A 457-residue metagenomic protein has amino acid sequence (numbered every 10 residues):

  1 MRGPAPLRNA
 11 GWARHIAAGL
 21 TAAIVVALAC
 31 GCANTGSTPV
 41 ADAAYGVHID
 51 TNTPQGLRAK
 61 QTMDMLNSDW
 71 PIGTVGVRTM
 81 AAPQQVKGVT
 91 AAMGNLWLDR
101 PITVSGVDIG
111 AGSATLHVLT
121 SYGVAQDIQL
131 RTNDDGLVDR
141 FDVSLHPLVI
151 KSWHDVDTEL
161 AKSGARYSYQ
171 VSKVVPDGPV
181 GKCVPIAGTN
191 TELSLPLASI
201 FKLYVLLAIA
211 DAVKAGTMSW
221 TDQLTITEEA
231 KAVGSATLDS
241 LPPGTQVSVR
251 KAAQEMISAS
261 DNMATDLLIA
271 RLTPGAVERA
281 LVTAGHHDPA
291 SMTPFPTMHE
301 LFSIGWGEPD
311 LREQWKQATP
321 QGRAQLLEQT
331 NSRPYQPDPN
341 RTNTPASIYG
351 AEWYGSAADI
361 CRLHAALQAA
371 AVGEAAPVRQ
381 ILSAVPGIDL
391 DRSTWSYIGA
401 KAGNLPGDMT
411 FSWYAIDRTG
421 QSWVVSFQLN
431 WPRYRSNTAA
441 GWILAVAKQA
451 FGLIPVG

Functional and structural regions predicted by a protein language model:
L28-G31: C-terminal motif of bacterial Sec signal peptides marking the signal peptidase cleavage site
A33-G46, T53, S121-G123, Q129-D134 (+3 more regions): Structured C-terminal helix/loop/strand segments within mature extracytoplasmic catalytic/sensor domains
A44-W70: Short, aromatic-enriched amphipathic alpha-helices that serve as compact interaction elements
L57, I72-G112: Short solvent-exposed beta->alpha transition segments
V143-P196: Beta-lactamase-like hydrolase cores
S152, P243-N331, A358: Active-site-adjacent helix/loop patches that line small-molecule binding or acyl-intermediate pockets
L195-L224, M256, V425: Active-site SXXK
A215-T245: Short, glycine/proline-biased beta-turn/loop segments that scaffold the active-site neighborhood
